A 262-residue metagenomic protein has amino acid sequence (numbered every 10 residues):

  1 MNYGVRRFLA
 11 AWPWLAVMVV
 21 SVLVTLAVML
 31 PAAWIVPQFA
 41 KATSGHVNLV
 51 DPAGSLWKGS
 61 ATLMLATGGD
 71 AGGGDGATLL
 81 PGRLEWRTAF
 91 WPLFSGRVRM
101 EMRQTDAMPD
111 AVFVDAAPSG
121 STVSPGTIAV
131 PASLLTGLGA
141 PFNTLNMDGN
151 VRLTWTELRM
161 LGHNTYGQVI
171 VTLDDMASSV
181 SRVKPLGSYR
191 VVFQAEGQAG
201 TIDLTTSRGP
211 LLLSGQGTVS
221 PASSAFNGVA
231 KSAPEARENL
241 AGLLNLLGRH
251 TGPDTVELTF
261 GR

Functional and structural regions predicted by a protein language model:
M1-L15, V36-A42, S181-R262: Extended terminal
R7-P31: Hydrophobic membrane-insertion alpha-helices, especially the h-region of bacterial N-terminal signal peptides
A32-D51: Alpha-helical transmembrane signal-anchor/signal-peptide segments
V47-N143: N-terminal beta-strand/beta-hairpin edge segment
T67, Q104-D106, D175, R208 (+1 more regions): Transmembrane beta-strands of outer-membrane beta-barrel pores
G72-R87, D106-V112, L138-W155, V183-R190 (+2 more regions): Amphipathic hydrophobic-ligand
R103-A107, V114-T156, A195-I202, K231-R262: Extended amphipathic, helix-rich lipid-handling scaffolds
E157-Q198: Short helix-loop boundary/capping segments
